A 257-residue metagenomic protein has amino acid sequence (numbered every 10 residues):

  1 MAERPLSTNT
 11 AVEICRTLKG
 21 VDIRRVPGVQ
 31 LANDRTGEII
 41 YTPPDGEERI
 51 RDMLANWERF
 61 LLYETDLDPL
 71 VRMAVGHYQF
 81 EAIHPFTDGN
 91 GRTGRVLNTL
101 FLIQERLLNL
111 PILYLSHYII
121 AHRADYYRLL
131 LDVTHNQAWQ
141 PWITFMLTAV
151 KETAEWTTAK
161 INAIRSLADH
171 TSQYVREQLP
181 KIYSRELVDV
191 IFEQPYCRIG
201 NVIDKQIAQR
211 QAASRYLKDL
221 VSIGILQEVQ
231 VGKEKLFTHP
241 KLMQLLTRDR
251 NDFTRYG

Functional and structural regions predicted by a protein language model:
M1-G257: FIC/Doc superfamily catalytic core
